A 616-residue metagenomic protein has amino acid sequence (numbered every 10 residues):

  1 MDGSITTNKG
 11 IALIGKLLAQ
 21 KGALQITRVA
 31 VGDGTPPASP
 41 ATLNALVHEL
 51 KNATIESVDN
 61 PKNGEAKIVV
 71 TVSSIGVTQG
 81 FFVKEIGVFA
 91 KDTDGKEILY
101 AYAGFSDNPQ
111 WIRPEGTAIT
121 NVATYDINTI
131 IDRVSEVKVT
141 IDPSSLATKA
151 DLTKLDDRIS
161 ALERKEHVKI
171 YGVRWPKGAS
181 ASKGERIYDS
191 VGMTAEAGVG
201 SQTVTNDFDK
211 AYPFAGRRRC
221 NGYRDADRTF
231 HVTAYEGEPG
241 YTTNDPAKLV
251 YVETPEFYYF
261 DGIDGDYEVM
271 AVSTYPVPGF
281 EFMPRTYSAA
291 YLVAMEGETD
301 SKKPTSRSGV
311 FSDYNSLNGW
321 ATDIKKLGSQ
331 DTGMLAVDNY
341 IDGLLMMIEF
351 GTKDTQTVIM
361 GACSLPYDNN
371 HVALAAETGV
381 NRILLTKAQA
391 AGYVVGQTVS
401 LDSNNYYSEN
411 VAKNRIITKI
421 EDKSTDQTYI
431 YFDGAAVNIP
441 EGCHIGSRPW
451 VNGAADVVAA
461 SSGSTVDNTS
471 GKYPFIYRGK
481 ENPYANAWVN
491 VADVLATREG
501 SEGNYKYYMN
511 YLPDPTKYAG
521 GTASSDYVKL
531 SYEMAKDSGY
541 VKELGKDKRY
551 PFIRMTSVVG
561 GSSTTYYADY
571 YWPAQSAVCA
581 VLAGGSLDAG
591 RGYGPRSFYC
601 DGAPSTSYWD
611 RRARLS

Functional and structural regions predicted by a protein language model:
M1-P143: N-terminal assembly/attachment segments of tailed bacteriophage virion structural proteins
V83-E85, V122-D126, I170, P246-E256 (+8 more regions): Extracellular structured ligand-interaction cores
A147-K165: A signal for long, low-complexity, Ser/Thr/Asn-enriched, surface-exposed stalk/shaft and domain-boundary segments
L162-E298, K326-G333, G392-S400: Extended N-terminal export/anchoring regions of large proteins
D245-K248, A271-A412, K419-P483: Short aromatic-cysteine micro-motif
V293-N315, E502-S531: A solvent-exposed, charged loop/short amphipathic helix patch at secondary-structure junctions
N405-I416, A496-N504: Short, Lys/Arg- and Gly-enriched loop/turn segments at beta-strand edges
A487-L495, A519-S616: C-terminal, surface-exposed recognition/capping segments
